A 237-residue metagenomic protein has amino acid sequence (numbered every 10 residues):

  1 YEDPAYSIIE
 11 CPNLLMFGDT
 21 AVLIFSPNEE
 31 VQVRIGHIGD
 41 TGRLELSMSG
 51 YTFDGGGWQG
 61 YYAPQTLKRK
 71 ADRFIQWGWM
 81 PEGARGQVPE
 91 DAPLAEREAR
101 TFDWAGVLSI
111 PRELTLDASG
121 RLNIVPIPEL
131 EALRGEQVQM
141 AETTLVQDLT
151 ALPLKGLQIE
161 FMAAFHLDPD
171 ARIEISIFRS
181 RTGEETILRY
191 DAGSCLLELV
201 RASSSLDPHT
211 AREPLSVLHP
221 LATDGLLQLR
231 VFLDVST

Functional and structural regions predicted by a protein language model:
Y1-P4, E10-L15, D19-P27, R73-E82: Hydrophobic core segments of beta-strands in well-ordered, beta-rich domains
E2-A5, G55-G57: Surface loop/turn motifs at the tips and blade-to-blade linkers of beta-strand repeat domains
E10-N13, Y62-Q65, R112: Beta-propeller and closely related beta-sheet repeat lectin domains
L23, Q65-K70: Short, conserved beta-strand/loop elements in beta-sheet-dominated catalytic cores that frequently flank divalent-metal
P27-E30, A105: Short, solvent-exposed loop/turn segments at conserved positions within beta-propeller repeat blades
V31-Q32, A84: Short gly/pro/ser/thr-enriched loop/turn and capping motifs at secondary-structure boundaries
Q32-I38: Beta-propeller blade termini and top-face loops
G39-Y51, G55-Q59, K68-T237: Beta-rich accessory regions
